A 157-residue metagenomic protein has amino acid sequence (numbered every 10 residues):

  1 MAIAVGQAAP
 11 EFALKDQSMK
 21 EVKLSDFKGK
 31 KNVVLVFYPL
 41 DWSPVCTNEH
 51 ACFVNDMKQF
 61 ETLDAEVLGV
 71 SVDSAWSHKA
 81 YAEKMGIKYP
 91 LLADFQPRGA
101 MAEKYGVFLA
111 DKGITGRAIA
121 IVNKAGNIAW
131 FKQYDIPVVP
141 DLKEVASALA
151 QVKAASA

Functional and structural regions predicted by a protein language model:
M1-A157: Chalcogenol-based redox active-site neighborhoods
